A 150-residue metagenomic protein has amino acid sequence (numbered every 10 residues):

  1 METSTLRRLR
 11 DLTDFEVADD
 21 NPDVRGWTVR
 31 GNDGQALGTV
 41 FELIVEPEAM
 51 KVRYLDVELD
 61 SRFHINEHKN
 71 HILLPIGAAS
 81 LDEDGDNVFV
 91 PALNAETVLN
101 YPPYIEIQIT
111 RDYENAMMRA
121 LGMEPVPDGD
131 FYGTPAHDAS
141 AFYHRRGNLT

Functional and structural regions predicted by a protein language model:
M1-T150: Peripheral interaction segments used for macromolecular assembly
